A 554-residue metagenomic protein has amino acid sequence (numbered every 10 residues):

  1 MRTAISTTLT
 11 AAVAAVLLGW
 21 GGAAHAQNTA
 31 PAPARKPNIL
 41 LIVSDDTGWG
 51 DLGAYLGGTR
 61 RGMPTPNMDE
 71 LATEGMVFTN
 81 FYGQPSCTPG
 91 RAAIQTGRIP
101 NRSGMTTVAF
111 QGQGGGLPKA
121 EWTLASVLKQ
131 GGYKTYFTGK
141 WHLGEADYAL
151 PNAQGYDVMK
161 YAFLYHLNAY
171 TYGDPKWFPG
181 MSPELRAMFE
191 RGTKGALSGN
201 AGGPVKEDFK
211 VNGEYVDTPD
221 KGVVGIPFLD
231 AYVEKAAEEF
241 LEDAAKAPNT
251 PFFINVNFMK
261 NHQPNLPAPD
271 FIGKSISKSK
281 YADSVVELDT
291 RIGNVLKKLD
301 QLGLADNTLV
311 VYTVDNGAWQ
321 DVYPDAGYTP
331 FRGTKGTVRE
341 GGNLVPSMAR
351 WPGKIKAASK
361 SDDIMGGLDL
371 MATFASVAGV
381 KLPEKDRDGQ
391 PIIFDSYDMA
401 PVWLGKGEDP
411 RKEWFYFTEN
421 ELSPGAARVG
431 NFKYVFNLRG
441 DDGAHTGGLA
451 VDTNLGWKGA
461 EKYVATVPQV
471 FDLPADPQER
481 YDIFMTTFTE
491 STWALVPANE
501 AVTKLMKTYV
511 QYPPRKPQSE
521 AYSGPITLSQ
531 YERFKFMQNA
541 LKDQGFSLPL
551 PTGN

Functional and structural regions predicted by a protein language model:
R2, A11-L18, G22-Y463, P468 (+3 more regions): Formylglycine-dependent sulfatase
T8: Short acidic/glycine-rich loops and adjacent helix/strand connectors that line catalytic pockets where negatively
D476: Acidic carboxylate motifs that coordinate Ca2+ or other divalent cations, activating on Asp/Glu
K516: Active-site or metal-binding loop neighborhoods of secreted/extracellular toxin and effector enzymes
